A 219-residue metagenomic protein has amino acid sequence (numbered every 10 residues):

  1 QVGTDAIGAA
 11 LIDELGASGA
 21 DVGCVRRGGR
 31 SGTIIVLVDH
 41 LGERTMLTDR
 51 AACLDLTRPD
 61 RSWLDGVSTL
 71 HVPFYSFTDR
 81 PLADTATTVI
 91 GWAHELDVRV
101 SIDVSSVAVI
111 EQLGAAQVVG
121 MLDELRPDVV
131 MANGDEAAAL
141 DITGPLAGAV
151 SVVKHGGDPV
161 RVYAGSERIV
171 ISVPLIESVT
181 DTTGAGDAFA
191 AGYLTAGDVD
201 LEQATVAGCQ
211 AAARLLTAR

Functional and structural regions predicted by a protein language model:
Q1-G3: Alpha-helical transmembrane segments within multi-pass membrane transporters and channels
D5, G29, G134-D135, D187: Alpha-helix N-cap/helix-start capping motif
D5-A6, S31-G32, V109-I110, A138: Short secondary-structure capping/turn micro-motifs that flank functional sites
D13-V25, V38-I169: Ribokinase/PfkB-type carbohydrate-kinase core domain
C24-G32: A short, structured active-site edge motif that brings together acidic residues
G91-W92, A116, I142-R219: Conserved phosphate-binding/catalytic region of the ribokinase-like
